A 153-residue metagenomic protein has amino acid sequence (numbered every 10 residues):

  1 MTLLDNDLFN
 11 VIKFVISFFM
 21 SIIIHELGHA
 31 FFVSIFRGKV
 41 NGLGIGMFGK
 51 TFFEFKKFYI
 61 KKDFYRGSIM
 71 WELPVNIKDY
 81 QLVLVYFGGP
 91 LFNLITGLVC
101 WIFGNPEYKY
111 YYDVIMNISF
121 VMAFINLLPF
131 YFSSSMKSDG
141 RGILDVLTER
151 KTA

Functional and structural regions predicted by a protein language model:
M1-F32, F36, G88-E107, Y111: Long, highly hydrophobic alpha-helical transmembrane signal-anchor segments
F9, N76-D79, V83, P106-M116: Membrane-water interface of alpha-helical transmembrane segments
K13-L73: Small-residue-rich helix-interface/hinge motifs
F18-I22, I118-N126: Alpha-helical transmembrane segments of multi-pass membrane proteins
K39-N41, F124-R150: Juxtamembrane/interfacial segments flanking transmembrane helices
F52-K56, L147-A153: Cytosolic juxtamembrane regulatory segments of multi-pass membrane proteins
F64-V75, S134-S138, R150: Non-transmembrane, extramembrane segments of multi-pass ion/lipid transporters
S68-P90: Individual transmembrane alpha-helix segments
